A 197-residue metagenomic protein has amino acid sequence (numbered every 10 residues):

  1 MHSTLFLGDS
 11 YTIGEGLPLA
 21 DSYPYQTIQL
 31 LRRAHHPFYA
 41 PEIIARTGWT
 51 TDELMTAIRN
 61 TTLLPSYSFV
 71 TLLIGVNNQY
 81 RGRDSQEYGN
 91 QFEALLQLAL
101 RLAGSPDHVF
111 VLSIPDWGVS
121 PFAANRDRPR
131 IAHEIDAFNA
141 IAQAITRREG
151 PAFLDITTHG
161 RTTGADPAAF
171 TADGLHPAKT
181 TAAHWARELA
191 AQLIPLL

Functional and structural regions predicted by a protein language model:
M1-T47, A57-S66: Serine-esterase "nucleophile elbow" of acetyl-processing enzymes
E53: Short acidic active-site motifs
T56-L197: Alpha-helical cap/lid subdomain in secreted, periplasmic, or secretory-pathway luminal O-acyl-processing enzymes
